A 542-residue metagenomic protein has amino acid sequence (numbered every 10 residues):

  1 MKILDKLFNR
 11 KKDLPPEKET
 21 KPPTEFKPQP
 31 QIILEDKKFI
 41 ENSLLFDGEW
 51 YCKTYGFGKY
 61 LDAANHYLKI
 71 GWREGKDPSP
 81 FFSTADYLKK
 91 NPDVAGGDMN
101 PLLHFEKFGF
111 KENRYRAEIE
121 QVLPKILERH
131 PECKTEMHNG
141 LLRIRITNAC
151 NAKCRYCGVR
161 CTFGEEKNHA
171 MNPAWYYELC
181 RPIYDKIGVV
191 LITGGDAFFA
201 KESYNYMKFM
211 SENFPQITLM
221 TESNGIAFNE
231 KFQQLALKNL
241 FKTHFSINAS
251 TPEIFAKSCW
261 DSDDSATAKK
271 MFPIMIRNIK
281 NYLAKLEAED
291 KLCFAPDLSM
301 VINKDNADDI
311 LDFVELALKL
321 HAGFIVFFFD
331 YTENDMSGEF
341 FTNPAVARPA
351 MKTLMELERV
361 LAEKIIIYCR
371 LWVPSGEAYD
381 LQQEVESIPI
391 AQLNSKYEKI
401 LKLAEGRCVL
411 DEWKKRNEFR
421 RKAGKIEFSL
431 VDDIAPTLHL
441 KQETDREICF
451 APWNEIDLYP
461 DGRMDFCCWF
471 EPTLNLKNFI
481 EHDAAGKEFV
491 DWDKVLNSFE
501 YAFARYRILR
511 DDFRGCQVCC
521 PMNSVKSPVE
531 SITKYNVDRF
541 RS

Functional and structural regions predicted by a protein language model:
M1-E41, R114-C133, G406, E412 (+4 more regions): Membrane-proximal basic amphipathic "stem/tether" segments
K11, E17-K125: Charge-rich, low-complexity intrinsically disordered regions
Y51, Y87, Y176, F255 (+3 more regions): Hydrophobic/aromatic residues in well-formed alpha-helices
M99, I144, N148-N151, E443 (+1 more regions): Processing junctions and N-termini across compartments
I119-K242, E253-K270, R277, E333-E358 (+2 more regions): Conserved alpha-helical substructure of the radical SAM core
V122-H138, R160, G164, E443-D457 (+1 more regions): Flexible mid-to-C-terminal extensions adjoining Fe-S/redox cofactors in radical SAM and related proteins
R145, E166-H169, K238-V490, V529-I532: Radical SAM enzyme [4Fe-4S]-AdoMet core and its adjacent flexible, acidic and glycine-rich loops/tails across
